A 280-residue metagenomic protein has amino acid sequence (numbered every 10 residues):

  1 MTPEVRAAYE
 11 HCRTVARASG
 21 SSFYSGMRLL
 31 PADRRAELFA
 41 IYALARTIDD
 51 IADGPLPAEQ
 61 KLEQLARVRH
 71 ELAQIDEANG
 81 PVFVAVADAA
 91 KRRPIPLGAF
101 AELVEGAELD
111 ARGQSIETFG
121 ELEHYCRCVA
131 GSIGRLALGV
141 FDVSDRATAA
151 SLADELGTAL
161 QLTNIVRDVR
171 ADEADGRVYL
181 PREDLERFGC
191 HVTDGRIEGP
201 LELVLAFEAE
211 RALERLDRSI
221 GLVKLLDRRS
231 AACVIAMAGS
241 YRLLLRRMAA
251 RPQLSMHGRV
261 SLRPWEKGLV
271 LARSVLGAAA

Functional and structural regions predicted by a protein language model:
M1-Q161, V166, R170-A280: Catalytic cores of Mg2+-dependent Asp-rich isoprenoid enzymes
